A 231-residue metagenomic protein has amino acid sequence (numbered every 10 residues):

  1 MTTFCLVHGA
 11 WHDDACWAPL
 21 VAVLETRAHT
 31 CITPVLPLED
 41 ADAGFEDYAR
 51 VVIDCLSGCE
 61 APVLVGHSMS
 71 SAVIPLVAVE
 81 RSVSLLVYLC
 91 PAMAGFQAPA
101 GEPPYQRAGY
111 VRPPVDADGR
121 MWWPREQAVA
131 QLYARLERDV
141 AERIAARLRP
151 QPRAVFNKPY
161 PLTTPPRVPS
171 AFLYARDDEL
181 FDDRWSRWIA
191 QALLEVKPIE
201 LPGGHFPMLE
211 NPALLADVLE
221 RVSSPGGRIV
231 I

Functional and structural regions predicted by a protein language model:
T2-A41: Conserved HGGG/HGGXW glycine-rich cap/lid loop of the alpha/beta-hydrolase fold
T30-V63, G101-Y105: Active-site loop/oxyanion-hole signature of alpha/beta-hydrolase fold enzymes
Y48, L209-S223: Post-His helix in hydrolase/transferase enzymes
V65-I74: Gly/Ala-rich beta-loop-alpha elbow adjacent to hydrolase catalytic centers
V79-R125, P152-P159, F181-D182, R187: Flexible "cap/lid" loop of the alpha/beta hydrolase fold
P166, F172-Y174: Short beta-strand/loop motif that positions the catalytic acidic residue of the alpha/beta-hydrolase fold
R176-P202, L209, R221-V222: Conserved loop-alpha-helix segment in the C-terminal half of the alpha/beta-hydrolase fold that carries the catalytic
